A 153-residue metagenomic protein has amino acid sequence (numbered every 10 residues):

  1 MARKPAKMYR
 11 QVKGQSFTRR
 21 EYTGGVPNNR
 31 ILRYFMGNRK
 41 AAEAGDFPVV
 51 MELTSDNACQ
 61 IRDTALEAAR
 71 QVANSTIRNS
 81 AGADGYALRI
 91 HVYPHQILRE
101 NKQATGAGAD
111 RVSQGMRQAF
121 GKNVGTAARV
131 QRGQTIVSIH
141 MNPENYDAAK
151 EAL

Functional and structural regions predicted by a protein language model:
M1-A152: Ribosome-associated RNA-binding proteins
